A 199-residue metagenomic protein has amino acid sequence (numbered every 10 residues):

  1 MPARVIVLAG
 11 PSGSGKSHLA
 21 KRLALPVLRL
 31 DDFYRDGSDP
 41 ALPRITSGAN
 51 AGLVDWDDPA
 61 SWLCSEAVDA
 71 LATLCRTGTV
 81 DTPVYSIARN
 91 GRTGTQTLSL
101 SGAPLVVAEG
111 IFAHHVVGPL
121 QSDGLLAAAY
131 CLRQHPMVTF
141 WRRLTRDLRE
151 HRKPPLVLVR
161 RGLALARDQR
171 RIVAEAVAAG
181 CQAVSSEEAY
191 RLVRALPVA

Functional and structural regions predicted by a protein language model:
L8: Hydrophobic anchor at the beta1->P-loop junction of P-loop NTPases
S12: The conserved Walker
K16: Conserved lysine of the Walker
L19: Hydrophobic positions on the alpha1 helix immediately C-terminal to the Walker A/P-loop
L25-R29, A129-C131, A183-V184: Conserved beta-strand scaffold positions in the cores of enzyme catalytic domains, especially in NTP/NDP-utilizing
V27-N90: Conserved nucleotide-sensing/catalytic segment adjacent to the nucleotide-binding pocket in NTP-handling enzymes
T93-R152: ATP-dependent NMP and nucleoside kinases share a basic, alpha-helical "lid"
S101-G102, A164-A199: NTP-dependent small-molecule kinase module
